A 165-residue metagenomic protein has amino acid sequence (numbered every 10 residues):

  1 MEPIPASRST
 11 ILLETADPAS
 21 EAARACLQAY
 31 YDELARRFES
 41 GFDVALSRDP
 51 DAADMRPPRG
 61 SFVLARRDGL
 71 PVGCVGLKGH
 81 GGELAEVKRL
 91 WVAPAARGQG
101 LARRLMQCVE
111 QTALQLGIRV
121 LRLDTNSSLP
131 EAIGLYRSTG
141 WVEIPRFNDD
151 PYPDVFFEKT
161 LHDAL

Functional and structural regions predicted by a protein language model:
M1-P5: Actinobacteria-biased recognition of intrinsically disordered, low-complexity terminal regions
S7-R8, C26, R119-R122, N126-T139 (+1 more regions): C-terminal "cap" of GNAT-fold acetyltransferases
S9-K88, A93-P94, M106-C108, T112 (+2 more regions): Acetyl-CoA-dependent GNAT
E21, Q99, P130: Loop/helix-junction capping segments adjacent to catalytic residues or to phosphate/diphosphate-binding pockets
E83, Q99, Q115-R119: Short coil/turn segments at alpha/beta junctions that flank glycine-rich nucleotide-binding fingerprints
A93-A95, Q99, S127: Active-site acidic-Proline motif in GNAT/NAT acetyltransferases
Q99, R103, Q107: Residues forming the Rossmann-fold NAD(P)(H) cofactor-binding site
M106, T112-T125: Conserved GNAT acetyl-CoA-binding A-motif
